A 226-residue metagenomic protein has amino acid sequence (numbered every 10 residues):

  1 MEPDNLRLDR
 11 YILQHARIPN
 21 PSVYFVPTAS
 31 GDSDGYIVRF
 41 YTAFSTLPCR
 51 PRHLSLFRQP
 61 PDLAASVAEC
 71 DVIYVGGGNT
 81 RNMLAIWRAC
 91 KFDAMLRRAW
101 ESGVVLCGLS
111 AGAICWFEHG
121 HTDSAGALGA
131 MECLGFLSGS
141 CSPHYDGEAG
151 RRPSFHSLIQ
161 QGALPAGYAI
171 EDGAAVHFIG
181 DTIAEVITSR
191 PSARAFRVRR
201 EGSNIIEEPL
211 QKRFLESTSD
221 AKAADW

Functional and structural regions predicted by a protein language model:
M1-N20, S30-T46, V72, G120-T122 (+1 more regions): C-terminal and late-domain segments of enzyme folds
Y11, A65-S66, M95: A short acidic, amphipathic alpha-helical/loop segment
P21-S22, V104: Residue-level recognition of the N-termini of beta-strands and the immediately preceding loop/turn
Y24-F25, S30-N82, I86-R88: Portal/gating segments that form or line small-molecule/metal binding sites
R52-S55, Y74-G76, L106-L109, G167-I170: General beta-strand structural signal in soluble alpha/beta enzymes
Q59, I114, A174: Positions that flank functional sites
G76-R152: Class I SAM-dependent methyltransferase SAM-binding "motif I" and its flanking Rossmann-like core
